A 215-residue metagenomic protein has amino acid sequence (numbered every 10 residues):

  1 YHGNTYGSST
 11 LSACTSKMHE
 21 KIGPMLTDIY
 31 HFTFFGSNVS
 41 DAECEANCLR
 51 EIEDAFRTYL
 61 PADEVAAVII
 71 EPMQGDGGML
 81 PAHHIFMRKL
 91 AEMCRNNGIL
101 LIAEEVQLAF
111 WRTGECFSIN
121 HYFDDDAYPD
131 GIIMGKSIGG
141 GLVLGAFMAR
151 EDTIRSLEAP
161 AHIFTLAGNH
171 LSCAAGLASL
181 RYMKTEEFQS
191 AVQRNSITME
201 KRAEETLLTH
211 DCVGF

Functional and structural regions predicted by a protein language model:
Y1-F215: Conserved N-terminal phosphate-binding loop of PLP-dependent enzymes in the Aspartate aminotransferase
